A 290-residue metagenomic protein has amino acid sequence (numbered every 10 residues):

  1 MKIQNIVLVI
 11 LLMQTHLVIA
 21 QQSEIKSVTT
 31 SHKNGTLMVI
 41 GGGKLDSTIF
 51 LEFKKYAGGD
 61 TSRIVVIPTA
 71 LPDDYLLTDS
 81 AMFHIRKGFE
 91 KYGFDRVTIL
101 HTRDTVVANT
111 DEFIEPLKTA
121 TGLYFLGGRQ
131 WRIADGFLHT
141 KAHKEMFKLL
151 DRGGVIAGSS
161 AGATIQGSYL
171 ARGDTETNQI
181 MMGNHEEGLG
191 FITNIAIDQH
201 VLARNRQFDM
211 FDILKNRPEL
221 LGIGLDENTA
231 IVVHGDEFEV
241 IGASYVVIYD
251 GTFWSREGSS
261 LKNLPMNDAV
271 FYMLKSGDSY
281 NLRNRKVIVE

Functional and structural regions predicted by a protein language model:
M1-S27: Bacterial Sec-dependent N-terminal signal peptides
Q21-D60, L71-F83, K87-R96, L170-R172 (+1 more regions): C-terminal and late-domain segments of enzyme folds
V39, G122-L126, A157, I197: Structural motif
V65-T69: Short internal beta-strands
I99-V106: Short beta->alpha junction loops
P116-T119, K141-G153: Catalytic-core regions built around general acid/base machinery
F125-G127, M146-L170: Catalytic nucleophile loop
Q130-H139: Glycine/threonine-rich flexible loop motifs
